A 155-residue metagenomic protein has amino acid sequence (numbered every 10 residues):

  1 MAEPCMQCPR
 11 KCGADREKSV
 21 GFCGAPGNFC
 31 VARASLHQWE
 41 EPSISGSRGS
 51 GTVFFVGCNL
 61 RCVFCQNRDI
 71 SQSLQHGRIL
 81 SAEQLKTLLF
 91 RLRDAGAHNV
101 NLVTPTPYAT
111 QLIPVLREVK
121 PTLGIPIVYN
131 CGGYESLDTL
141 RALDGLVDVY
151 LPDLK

Functional and structural regions predicted by a protein language model:
M1-A34: Cysteine-cluster motifs in flexible loop/terminal segments that predominantly coordinate metals
C23-G145, V149: Conserved Radical SAM active-site core
L151-D153: Ligand-binding pocket scaffold of soluble enzyme catalytic domains
